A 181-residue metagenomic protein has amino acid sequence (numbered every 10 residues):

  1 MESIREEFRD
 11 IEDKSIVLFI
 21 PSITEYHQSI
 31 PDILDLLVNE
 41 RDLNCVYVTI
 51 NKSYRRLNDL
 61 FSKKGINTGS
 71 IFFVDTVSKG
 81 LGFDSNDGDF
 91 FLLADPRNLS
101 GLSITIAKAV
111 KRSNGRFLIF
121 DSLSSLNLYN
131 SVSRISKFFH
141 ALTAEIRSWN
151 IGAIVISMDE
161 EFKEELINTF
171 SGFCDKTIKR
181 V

Functional and structural regions predicted by a protein language model:
M1-L60: Glycine-rich P-loop/Walker A and Walker A-like loops and their local beta1-loop-alpha1 context in P-loop NTPases
L18, F117-F120, I154: Structural motif
I33-L34, L57-I66, E165-G172: Short, aromatic/basic amphipathic alpha-helical patches
I50-Y54, V77-G80, I151-F162: Short beta-alpha junction loops
F61-R97: Long, charge-dense
G82-A141: Phosphate-binding/switch loop-helix module in NTP-utilizing enzymes
I135-E161: Substrate-engagement module of ASCE P-loop NTPases
I151, M158-V181: Phosphate-binding/switch region of NTP-binding enzymes
